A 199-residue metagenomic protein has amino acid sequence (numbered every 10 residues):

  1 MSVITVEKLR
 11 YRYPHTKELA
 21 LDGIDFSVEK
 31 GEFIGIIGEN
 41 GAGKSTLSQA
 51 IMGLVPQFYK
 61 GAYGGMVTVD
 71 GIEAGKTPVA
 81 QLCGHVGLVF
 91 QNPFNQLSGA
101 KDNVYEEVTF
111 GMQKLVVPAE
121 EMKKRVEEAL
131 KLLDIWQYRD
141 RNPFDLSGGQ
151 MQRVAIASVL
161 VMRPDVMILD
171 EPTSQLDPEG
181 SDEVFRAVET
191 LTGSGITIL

Functional and structural regions predicted by a protein language model:
M1-V6, Y11-G23, V55-K60, K76-P78: A short, flexible loop at the N-terminus of ABC-type nucleotide-binding domains that lies
I37-E39: The feature captures the beta-strand-to-loop junction immediately N-terminal to the Walker
K60-E73: Conserved ABC transporter NBD signature motif
T109, Q113, E120-Y138: Conserved ABC ATPase "signature" region
N142-L146, Q150: Conserved ABC ATPase signature
R163: Conserved catalytic motifs of ABC-family nucleotide-binding domains
M167-D170: Catalytic Walker B motif of ABC-type/P-loop ATPase nucleotide-binding domains
